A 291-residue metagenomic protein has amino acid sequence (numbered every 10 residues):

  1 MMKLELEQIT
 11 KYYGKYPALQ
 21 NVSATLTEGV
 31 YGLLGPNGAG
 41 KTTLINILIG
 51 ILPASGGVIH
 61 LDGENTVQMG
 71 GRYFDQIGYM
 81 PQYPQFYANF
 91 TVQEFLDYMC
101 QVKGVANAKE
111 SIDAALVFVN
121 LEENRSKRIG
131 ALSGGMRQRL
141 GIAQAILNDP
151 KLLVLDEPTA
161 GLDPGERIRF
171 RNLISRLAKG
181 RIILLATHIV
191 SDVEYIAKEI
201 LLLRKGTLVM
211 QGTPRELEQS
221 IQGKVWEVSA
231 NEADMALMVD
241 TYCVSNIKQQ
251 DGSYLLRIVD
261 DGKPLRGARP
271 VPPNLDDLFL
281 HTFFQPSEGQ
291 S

Functional and structural regions predicted by a protein language model:
P36-G40: Walker A (P-loop) phosphate-binding loop of ABC-type ATPase nucleotide-binding domains
I49: Helix-to-loop junction immediately C-terminal to a conserved catalytic motif
G57-Q68, R72-Y73: Conserved ABC transporter NBD signature motif
D97, Q101-N124: Conserved ABC ATPase "signature" region
L153-E157: Catalytic Walker B motif of ABC-type/P-loop ATPase nucleotide-binding domains
R169-R257: ABC transporter nucleotide-binding domain
